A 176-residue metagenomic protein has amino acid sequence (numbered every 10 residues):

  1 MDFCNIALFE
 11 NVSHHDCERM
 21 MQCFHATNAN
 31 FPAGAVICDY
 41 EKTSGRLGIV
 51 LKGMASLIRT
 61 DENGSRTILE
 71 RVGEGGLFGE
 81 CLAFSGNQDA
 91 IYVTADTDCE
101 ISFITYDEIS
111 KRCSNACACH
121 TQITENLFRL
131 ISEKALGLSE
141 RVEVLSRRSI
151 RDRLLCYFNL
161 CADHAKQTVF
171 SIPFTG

Functional and structural regions predicted by a protein language model:
M1-A33, L82-A83: Cyclic nucleotide-binding regulatory module and flanking cytosolic helices
F24, E70-F128: Cyclic-nucleotide recognition modules
H25, S132, L136, L155-D163: Amphipathic, well-packed alpha-helical segments that form the structural scaffold of globular domains
A35-T97: Cyclic nucleotide-binding regulatory domains
R112-H120, L138, C161-V169: Basic, amphipathic alpha-helical hairpins
T124, F128-I131, A135-L138: Long, hydrophobic or amphipathic alpha-helical segments
V144-R151: Conserved phosphate/pyrophosphate-binding and hydrolysis machinery centered on Walker-type P-loop NTPases, extending
I150, Y157-G176: Phosphate-/nucleic-acid-contacting segments
